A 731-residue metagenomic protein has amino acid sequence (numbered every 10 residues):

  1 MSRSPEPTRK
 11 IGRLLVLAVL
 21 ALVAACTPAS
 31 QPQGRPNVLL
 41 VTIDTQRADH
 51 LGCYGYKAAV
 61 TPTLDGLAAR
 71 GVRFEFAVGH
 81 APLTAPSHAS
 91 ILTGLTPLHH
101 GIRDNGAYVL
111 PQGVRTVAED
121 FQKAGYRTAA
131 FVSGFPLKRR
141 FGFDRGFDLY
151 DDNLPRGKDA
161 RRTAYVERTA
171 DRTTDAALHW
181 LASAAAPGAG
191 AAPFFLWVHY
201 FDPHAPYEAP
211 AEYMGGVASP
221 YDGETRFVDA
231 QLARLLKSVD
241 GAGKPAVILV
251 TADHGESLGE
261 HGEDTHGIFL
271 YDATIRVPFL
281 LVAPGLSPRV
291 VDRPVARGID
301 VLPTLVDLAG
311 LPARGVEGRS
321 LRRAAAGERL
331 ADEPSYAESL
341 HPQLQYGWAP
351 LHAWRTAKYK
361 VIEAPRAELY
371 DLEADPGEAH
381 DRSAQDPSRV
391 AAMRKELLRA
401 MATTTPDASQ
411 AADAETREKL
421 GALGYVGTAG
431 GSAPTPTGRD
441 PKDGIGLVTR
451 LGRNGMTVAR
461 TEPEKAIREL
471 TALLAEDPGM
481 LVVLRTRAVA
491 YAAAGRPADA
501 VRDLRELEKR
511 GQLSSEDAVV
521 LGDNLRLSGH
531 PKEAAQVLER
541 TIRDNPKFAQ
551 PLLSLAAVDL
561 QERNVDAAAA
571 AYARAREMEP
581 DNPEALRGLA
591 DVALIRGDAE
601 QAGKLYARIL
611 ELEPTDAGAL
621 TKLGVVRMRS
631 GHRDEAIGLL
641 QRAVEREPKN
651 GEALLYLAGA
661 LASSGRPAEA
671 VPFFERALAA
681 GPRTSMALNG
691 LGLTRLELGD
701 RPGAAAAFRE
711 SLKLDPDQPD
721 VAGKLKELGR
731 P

Functional and structural regions predicted by a protein language model:
A21-R505, K509-D523, L527-H530, K547 (+7 more regions): Catalytic domains that recognize anionic headgroups
P463-E464, P497, P531, V565 (+4 more regions): TPR-repeat structural position
E476, K509-G511, D544, M578 (+4 more regions): Structural marker of alpha-solenoid helical repeat scaffolds
V489, E516-V519, D523, G618-T621 (+3 more regions): Alpha-helical adaptor scaffolds
